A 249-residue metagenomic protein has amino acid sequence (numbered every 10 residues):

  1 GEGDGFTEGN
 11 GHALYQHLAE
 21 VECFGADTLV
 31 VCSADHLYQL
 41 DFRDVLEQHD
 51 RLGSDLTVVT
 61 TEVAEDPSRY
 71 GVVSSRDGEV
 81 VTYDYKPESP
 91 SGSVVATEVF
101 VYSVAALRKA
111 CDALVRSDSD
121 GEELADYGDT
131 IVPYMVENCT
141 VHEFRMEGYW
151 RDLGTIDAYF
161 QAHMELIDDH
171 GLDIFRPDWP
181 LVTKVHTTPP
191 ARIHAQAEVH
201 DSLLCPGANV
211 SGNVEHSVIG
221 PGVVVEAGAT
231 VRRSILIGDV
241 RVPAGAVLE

Functional and structural regions predicted by a protein language model:
G1-M164: Unchanged
A105, A113-E249: Left-handed beta-helix
